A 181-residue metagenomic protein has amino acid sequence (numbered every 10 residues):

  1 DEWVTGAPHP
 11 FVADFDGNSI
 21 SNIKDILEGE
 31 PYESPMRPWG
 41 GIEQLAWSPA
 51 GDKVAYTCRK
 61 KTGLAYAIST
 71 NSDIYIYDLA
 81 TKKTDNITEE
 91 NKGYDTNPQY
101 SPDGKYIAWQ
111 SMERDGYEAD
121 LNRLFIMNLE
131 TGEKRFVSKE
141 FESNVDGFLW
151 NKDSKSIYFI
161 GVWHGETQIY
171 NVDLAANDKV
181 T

Functional and structural regions predicted by a protein language model:
D1-H9, E28-G41, T57-D73, N86-Q99 (+3 more regions): A flexible loop/linker signature enriched in serine peptidases of the S9 family
G6-K24: Blade/loop signatures of beta-propeller domains
F15-N18, D78-K82, N128-G132, D173-N177: Short loop/turn segments that connect beta-strands within beta-propeller blades
S21-K24, D85, R135, V180: A structural motif specific to WD40 beta-propellers
G51-A55, G104-I107, I157: Hydrophobic beta-strand positions that form the internal "hydrophobic ladder" of WD40/Gbeta-like beta-propeller blades
D153-S154, F159: Loop/turn-rich, solvent-exposed surfaces of beta-rich toroidal or solenoidal domains
